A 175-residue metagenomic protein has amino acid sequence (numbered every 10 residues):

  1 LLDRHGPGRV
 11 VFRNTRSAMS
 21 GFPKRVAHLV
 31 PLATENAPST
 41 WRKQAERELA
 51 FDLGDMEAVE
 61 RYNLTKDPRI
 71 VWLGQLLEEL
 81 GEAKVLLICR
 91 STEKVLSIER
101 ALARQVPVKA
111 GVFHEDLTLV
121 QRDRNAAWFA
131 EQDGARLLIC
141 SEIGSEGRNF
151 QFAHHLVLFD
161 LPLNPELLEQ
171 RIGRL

Functional and structural regions predicted by a protein language model:
L1-M56, P68, Q75, L80-E82: Inter-lobe coupling linker of SF2 helicases/translocases
C89-H114: Conserved helicase motor "Helicase C" RecA-like lobe of SF1/SF2 P-loop NTPases
E93, L137-G144, L161-L163: Conserved helicase core region in the C-terminal RecA-like lobe
K94-I98, N149, L167: Phosphate- and divalent-cation-binding pockets in alpha/beta enzyme and binding domains that engage nucleotide-derived
V108-E142: Conserved helicase ATPase core of P-loop NTP-dependent helicases/translocases
R148-L161: A short beta-strand element within the Helicase C-terminal
N164-L175: Conserved SF2 helicase motif VI
